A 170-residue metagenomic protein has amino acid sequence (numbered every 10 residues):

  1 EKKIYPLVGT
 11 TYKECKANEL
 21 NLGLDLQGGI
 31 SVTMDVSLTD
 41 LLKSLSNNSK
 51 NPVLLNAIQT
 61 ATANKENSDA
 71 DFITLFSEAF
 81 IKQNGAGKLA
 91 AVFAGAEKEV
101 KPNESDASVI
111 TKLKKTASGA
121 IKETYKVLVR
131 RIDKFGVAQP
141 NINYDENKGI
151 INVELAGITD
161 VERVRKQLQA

Functional and structural regions predicted by a protein language model:
E1-A170: A structural signal for conserved, well-ordered secondary-structure elements that form binding/interaction cores
